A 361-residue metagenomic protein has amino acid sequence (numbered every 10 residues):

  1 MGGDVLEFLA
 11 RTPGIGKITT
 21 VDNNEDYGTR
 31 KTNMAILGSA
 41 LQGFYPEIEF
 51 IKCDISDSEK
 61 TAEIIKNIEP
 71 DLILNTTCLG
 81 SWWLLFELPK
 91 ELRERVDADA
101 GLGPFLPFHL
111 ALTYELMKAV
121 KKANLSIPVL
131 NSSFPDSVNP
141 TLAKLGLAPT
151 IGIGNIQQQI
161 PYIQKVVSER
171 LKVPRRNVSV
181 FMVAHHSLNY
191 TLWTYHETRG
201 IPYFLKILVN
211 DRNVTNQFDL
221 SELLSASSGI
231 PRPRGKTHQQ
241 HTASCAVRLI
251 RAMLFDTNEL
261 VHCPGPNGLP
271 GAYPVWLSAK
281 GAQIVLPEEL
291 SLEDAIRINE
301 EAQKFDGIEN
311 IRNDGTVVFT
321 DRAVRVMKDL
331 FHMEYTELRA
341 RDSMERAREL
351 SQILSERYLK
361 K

Functional and structural regions predicted by a protein language model:
G2-G3: N-terminal Rossmann-fold NAD(P) dinucleotide-binding loop
R11-T12, K17-P46: Glycine-rich phosphate-binding loop and adjoining beta1-alpha1-beta2 segment of Rossmann-like nucleotide-binding folds
C53-I68: Conserved Rossmann-fold cofactor-binding substructure of NAD(P)-dependent oxidoreductases
T76-W83: Conserved NAD(P)H cofactor-binding loop of Rossmann-fold oxidoreductase domains
R95-A123: NAD(P)-cofactor binding segment of oxidoreductase domains
Y114-K121, L125-L208: Rossmann-like dinucleotide-binding core of oxidoreductases
K172-K361: Long, compositionally biased stretches enriched for glycine and/or charged residues
